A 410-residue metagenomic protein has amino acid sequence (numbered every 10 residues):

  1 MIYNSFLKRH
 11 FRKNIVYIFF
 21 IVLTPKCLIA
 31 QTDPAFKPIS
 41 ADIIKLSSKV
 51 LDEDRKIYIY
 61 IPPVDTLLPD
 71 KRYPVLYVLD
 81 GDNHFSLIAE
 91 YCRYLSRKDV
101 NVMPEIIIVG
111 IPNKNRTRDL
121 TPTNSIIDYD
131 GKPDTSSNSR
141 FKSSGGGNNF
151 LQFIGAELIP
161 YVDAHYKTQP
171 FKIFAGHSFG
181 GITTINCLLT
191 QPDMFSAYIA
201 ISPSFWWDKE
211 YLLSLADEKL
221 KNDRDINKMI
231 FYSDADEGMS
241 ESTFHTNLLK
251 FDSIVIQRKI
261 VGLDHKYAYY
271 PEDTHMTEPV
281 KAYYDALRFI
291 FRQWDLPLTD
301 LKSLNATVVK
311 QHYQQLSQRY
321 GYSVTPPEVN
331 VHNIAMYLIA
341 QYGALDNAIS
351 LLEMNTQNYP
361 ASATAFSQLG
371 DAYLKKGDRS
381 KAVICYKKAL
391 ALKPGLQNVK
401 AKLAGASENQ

Functional and structural regions predicted by a protein language model:
A30-P74: A domain-start/cap signature at the N-terminus of enzymes
N83-L151: Active-site machinery of serine-nucleophile hydrolases
W206-Y269, D273: The feature captures the conserved acid-bearing segment of alpha/beta-hydrolase catalytic domains
H245, L249-D252, R258-V324: C-terminal catalytic histidine-bearing segment of alpha/beta-hydrolase fold enzymes
V324, E328, L345, A363-T364 (+1 more regions): Helix-start (N-cap) detector for alpha-helical repeat units in TPR-like alpha-solenoids, especially tetratricopeptide
M336-Y337, D371-L374, G405: Residue-level recognition of tetratricopeptide repeat
